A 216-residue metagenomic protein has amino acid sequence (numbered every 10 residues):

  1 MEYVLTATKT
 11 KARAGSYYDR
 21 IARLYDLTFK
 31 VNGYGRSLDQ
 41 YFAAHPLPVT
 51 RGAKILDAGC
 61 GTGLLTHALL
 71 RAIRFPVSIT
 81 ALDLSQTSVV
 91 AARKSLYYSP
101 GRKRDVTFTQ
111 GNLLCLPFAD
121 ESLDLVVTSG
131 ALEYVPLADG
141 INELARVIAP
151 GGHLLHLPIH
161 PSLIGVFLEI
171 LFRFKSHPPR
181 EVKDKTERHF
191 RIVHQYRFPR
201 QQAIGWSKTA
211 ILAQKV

Functional and structural regions predicted by a protein language model:
M1-V49, L64, A68, P100: Conserved class I S-adenosyl-L-methionine
L56-A58, T62-C115: Class I SAM-dependent methyltransferase SAM/SAH-binding core
V127: A conserved beta-strand element that flanks and buttresses the S-adenosyl-L-methionine
A138-P150: A short glycine-rich, Lys/Arg-flanked "PGG" loop and its adjoining helix->strand segment in the class I
G152-I159: Conserved beta-strand signature within the Rossmann-like core of class I S-adenosyl-L-methionine
I159-F174: Short, glycine-/aromatic-enriched active-site segment of Class I SAM-dependent methyltransferases
F174-H189: Short alpha-helix
R191, F198-V216: Core SAM-dependent methyltransferase catalytic element
